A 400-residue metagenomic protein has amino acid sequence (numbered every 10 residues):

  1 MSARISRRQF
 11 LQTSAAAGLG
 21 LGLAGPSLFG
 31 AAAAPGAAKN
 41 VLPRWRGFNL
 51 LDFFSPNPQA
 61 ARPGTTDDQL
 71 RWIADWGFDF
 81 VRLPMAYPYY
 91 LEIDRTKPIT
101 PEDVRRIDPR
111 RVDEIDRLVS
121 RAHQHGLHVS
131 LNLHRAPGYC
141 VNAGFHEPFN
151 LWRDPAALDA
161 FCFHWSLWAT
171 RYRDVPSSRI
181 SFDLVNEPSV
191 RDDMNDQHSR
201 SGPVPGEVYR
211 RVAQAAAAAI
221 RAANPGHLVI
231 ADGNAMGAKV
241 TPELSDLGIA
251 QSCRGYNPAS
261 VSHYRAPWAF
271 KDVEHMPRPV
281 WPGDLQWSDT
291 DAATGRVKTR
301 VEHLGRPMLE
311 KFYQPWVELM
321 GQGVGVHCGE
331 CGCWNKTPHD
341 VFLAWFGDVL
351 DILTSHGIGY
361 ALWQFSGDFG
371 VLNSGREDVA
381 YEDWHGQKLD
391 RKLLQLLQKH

Functional and structural regions predicted by a protein language model:
M1-L19: N-terminal secretory signal peptides and thylakoid transit peptides that target proteins across membranes
A32-R82: N-terminal carbohydrate-binding accessory modules
L50-T65, R95-R106, S260-L285, V297-R306: Acidic/histidine-rich helix-loop elements that form or flank divalent-metal/phosphate-binding sites at the catalytic
L70-F78, D103-L133, F145-S181, A213-A215 (+1 more regions): An active-site-proximal structural segment forming one wall of the substrate-binding cleft that immediately precedes
Y89-R111, P137-A156, V190-S201, V371-D378: Surface-exposed, active-site-proximal loop segments in enzymatic domains
A143, W152-R296, Q314-C333, S355-I358: Active-site region of glycoside hydrolase catalytic domains
P338-H400: Aromatic-rich peripheral "rim/lid" segments of glycoside hydrolase catalytic domains that contact and position glycan
